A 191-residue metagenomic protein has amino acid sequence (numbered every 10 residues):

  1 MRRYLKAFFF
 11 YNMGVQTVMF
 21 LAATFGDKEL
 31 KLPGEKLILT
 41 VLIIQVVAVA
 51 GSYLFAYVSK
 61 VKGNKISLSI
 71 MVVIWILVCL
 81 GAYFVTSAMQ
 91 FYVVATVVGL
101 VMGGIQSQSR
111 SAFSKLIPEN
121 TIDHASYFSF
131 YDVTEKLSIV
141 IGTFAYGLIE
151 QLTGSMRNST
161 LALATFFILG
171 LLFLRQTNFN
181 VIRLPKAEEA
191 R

Functional and structural regions predicted by a protein language model:
M1-V18, T96, L100: Pair of pore-lining "gating" transmembrane helices in MFS-fold secondary transporters
T17-T40: Short amphipathic helix-loop junctions that connect adjacent transmembrane helices in Major Facilitator Superfamily/SLC
A50-N64, E150: Helix-to-loop junctions at the C-terminal end of transmembrane segments in multipass secondary transporters
I66-G81: Structural signature of the two symmetry-related core transmembrane helices
Y83-A95: Helix-loop junctions at membrane interfaces in 12-TM secondary transporters
G104-E119: Intracellular juxtamembrane helix-capping segments at the cytosolic ends of symmetry-related transmembrane helices
L148-F167: A membrane-interface helix-boundary motif in multi-pass transporters
L161-R191: Multi-pass alpha-helical transporter architecture, strongest for 12-TM Major Facilitator/SLC carriers used
